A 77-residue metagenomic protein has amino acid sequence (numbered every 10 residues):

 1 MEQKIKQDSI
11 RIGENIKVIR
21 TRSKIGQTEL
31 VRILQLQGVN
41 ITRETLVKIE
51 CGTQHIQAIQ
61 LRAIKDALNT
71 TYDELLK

Functional and structural regions predicted by a protein language model:
M1-S23: A short, Lys/Arg-rich alpha-helix, primarily the initiator
I16, Q27, R43, A58-L61: Helix-turn-helix DNA-binding elements, focusing on the entry/boundary residues of the two helices that contact DNA
K17, T21, Q35-L36, C51: Residue-level detection of the helix-turn-helix DNA-binding "recognition helix"
R22, I33, A67: Residues within the alpha-helical elements of helix-turn-helix
I25-K48: Short alpha-helical DNA-recognition segment
Q57-E74: DNA major-groove recognition helix of helix-turn-helix/homeodomain DNA-binding modules
